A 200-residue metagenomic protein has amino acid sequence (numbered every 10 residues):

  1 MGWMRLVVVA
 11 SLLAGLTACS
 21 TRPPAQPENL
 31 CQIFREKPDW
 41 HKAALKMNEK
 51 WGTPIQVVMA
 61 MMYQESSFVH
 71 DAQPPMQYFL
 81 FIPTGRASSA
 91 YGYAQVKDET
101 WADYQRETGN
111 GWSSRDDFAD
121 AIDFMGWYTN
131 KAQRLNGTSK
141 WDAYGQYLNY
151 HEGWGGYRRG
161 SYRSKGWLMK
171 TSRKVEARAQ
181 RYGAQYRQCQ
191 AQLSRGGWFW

Functional and structural regions predicted by a protein language model:
M1-V8: Bacterial N-terminal signal peptides that target proteins for export
G15-A18: C-terminal motif of bacterial Sec signal peptides marking the signal peptidase cleavage site
S20-Y78, Q133-N136, Y186: Export/targeting segments at the very N-terminus of extracytoplasmic proteins
E28-F34, A44-N48, P83-Y91, E107-F118 (+2 more regions): Second-shell loop/turn segments in exported
P38, K42-K46, Q56-M59, D123-W127 (+3 more regions): Solvent-exposed, polar/charged alpha-helical surfaces in well-ordered, non-transmembrane soluble domains, broadly
A72-D103, Y147-N149, W167: Short, surface-exposed glycine/acidic/tryptophan-bearing loops
F81-A87, W141-L193: Catalytic and substrate-binding regions of cell-wall glycan-acting enzymes that process beta-1,4-linked
Y93-Y157, V175: Alpha-helical segment that forms one wall of the substrate-binding/catalytic cleft in peptidoglycan-active domains
